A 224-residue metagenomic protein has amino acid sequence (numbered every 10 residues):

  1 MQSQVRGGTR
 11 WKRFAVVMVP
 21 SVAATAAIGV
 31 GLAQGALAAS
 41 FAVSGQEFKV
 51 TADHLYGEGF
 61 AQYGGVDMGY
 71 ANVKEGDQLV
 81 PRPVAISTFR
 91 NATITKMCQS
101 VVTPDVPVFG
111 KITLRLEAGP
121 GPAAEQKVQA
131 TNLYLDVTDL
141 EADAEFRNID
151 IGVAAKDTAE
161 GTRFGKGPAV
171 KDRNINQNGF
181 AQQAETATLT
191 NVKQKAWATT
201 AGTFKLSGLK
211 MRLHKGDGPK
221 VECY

Functional and structural regions predicted by a protein language model:
M1-F14: Terminal targeting segments of Actinobacterial cell-envelope proteins
R13-L32: Hydrophobic membrane-insertion alpha-helices, especially the h-region of bacterial N-terminal signal peptides
A27-Y224: Extended, solvent-exposed, non-transmembrane regions
